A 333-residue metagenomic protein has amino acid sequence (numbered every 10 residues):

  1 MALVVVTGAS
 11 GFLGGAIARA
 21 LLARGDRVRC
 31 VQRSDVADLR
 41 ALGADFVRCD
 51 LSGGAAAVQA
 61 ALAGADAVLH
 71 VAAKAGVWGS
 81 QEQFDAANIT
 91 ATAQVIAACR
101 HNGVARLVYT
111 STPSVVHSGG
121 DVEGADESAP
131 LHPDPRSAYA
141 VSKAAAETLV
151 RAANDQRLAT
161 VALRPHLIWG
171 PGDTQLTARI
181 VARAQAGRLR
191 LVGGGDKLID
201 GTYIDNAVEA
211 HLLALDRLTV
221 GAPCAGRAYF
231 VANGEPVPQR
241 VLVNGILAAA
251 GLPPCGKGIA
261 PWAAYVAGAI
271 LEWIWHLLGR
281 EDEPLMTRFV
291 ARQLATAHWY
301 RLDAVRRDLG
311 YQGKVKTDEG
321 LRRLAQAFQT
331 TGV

Functional and structural regions predicted by a protein language model:
L3, Y300-D308, Q312-V333: Amphipathic terminal alpha-helices
V4-R24: N-terminal Rossmann NAD(P)H-binding glycine-rich loop of SDR-like oxidoreductase domains
A44-T90, A98, S118: NAD(P)H-binding glycine-rich loop region in Rossmannoid oxidoreductase-like domains and their noncatalytic homologs
T90, D121-I168, L189, K197: Catalytic helix-loop patch of NAD(P)-dependent Rossmann-fold dehydrogenases
Q94-A138: Conserved Rossmann-fold NAD(P)-dependent oxidoreductase catalytic core, especially the SDR/UDP-sugar
A145-A146, T174-R179, G193-R217, G226-F230: Substrate-positioning beta->alpha
I204, N244, A267-Q312: Conserved C-terminal active-site "lid" loop/helix of NAD(P)H-dependent oxidoreductases that clamps the redox cofactor
R217-P284, R322-A325, V333: Mid/C-terminal beta-alpha module of Rossmann-like enzyme folds, strongest in SDR-family dehydrogenases/epimerases
